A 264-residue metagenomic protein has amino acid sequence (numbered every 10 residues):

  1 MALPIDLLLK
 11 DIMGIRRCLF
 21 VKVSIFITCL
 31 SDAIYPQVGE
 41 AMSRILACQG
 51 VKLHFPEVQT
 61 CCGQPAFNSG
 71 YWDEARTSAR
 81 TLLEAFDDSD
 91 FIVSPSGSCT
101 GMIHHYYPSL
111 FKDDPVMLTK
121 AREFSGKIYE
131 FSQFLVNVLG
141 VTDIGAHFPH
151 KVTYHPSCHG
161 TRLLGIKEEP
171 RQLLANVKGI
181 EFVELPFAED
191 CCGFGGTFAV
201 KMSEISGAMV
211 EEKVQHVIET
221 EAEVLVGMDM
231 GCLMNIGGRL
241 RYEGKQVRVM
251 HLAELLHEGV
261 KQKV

Functional and structural regions predicted by a protein language model:
A2-V264: Iron-sulfur cluster-binding electron-transfer modules in prokaryotic oxidoreductases
